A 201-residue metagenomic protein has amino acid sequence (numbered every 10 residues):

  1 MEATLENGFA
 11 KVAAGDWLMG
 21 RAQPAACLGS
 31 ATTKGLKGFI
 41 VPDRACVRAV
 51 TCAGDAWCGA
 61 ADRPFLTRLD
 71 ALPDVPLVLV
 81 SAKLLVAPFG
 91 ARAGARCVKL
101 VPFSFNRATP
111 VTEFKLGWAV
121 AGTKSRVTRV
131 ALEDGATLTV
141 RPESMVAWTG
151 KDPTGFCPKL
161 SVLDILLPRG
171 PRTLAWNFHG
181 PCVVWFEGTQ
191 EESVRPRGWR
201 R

Functional and structural regions predicted by a protein language model:
M1-R201: Phosphate/adenylate-binding glycine loop and adjacent helical scaffold
